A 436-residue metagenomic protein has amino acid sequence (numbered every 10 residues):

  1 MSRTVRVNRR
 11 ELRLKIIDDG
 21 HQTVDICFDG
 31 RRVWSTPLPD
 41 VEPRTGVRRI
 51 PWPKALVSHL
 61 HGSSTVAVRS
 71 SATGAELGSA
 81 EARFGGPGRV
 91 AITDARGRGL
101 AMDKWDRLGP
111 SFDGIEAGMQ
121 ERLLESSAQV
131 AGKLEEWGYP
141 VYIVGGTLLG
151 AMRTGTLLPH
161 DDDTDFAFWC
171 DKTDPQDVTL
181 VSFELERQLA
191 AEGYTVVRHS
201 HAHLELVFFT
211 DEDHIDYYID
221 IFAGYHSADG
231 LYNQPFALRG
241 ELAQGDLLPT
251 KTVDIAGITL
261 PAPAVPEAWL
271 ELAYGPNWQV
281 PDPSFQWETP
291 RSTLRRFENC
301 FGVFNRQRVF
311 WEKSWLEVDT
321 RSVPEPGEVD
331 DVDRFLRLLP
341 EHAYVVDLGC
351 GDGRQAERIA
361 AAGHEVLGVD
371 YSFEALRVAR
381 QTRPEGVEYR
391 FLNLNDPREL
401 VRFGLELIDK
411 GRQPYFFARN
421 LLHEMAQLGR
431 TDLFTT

Functional and structural regions predicted by a protein language model:
M1-D19: Extracellular ectodomain segments of secreted/surface proteins
G20-W34: Extended low-complexity, serine/threonine- and proline-enriched intrinsically disordered segments
V33, R44-W52, H59-V144: Helical scaffold of the NTase/Pol beta-like nucleotidyltransferase catalytic core
A131-D162, P175: Active-site nucleotide-donor binding segment shared across nucleotidyl transfer reactions
E186-L231, A237-G240, L247-L260, S292 (+2 more regions): Conserved catalytic core of two-metal-ion nucleotidyltransferases
R306-Q413, M425-D432, T436: Class I (Rossmann-like) S-adenosyl-L-methionine-dependent methyltransferase catalytic domain, capturing the SAM-binding
F417: A conserved beta-strand element that flanks and buttresses the S-adenosyl-L-methionine
N420-E424: Short catalytic micro-motifs in class I SAM-dependent methyltransferases
